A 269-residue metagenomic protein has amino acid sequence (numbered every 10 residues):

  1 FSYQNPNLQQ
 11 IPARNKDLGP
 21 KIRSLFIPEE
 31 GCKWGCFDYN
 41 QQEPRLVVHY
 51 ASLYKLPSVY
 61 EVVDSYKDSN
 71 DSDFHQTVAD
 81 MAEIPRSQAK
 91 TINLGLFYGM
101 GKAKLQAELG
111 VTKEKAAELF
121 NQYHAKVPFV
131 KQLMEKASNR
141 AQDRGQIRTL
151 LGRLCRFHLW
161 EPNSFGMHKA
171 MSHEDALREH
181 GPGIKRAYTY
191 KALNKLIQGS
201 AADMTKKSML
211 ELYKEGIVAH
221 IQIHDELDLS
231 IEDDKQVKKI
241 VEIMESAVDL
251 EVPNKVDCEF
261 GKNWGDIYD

Functional and structural regions predicted by a protein language model:
F1-A82, A137-E226, I240-S246: Acidic, glycine-rich two-metal-ion catalytic cores of nucleic acid-processing enzymes
D38, K102-L105, A116, V218-I231 (+1 more regions): Catalytic palm active-site di-aspartate
A82-M100, L212-E215: Amphipathic, charged-and-aliphatic alpha-helical interface segments that function as noncatalytic docking
A89-F97, L119-Y123, I197: Short alpha-helical scaffolding segments that buttress acidic/His motifs in well-ordered protein cores
L109-L119: Short, basic interhelical loop/turn and adjoining N-cap of the next helix at nucleic-acid- or acidic-partner-contacting
Y123-N139, D234-D269: Polymerase palm active-site segment centered on the conserved acidic dipeptide of motif C
